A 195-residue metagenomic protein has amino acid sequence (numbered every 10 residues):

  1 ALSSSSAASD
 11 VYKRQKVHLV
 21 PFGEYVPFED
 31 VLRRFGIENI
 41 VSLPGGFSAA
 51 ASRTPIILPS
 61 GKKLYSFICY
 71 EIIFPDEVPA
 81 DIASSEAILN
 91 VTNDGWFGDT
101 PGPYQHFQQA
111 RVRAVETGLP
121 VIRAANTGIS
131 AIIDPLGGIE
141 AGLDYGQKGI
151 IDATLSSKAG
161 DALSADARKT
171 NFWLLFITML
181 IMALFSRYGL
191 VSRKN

Functional and structural regions predicted by a protein language model:
A1-Y12: Single conserved hydrophobic/aromatic residue that forms the stacking wall/gate of nucleotide- or nucleobase-binding
Y12-R14, A141: A structural microfeature
L19-R33, G146-K158, A162: A short, polar/charged loop-to-alpha-helix boundary motif
V31, I40-A49, I57, G61-D152: CN hydrolase (nitrilase-like) catalytic-core segments centered on the catalytic cysteine and neighboring Lys/Glu
T54: His/acidic metal-ligating clusters that form di-metal
I57-S60, S157, I177: Short acidic, glycine-rich loop/turn motifs
A159-L175: Juxtamembrane/start-of-transmembrane alpha-helix segments at the extracytoplasmic/lumenal side of membrane anchors
I181-N195: Juxtamembrane interface at the cytosolic side of transmembrane helices
